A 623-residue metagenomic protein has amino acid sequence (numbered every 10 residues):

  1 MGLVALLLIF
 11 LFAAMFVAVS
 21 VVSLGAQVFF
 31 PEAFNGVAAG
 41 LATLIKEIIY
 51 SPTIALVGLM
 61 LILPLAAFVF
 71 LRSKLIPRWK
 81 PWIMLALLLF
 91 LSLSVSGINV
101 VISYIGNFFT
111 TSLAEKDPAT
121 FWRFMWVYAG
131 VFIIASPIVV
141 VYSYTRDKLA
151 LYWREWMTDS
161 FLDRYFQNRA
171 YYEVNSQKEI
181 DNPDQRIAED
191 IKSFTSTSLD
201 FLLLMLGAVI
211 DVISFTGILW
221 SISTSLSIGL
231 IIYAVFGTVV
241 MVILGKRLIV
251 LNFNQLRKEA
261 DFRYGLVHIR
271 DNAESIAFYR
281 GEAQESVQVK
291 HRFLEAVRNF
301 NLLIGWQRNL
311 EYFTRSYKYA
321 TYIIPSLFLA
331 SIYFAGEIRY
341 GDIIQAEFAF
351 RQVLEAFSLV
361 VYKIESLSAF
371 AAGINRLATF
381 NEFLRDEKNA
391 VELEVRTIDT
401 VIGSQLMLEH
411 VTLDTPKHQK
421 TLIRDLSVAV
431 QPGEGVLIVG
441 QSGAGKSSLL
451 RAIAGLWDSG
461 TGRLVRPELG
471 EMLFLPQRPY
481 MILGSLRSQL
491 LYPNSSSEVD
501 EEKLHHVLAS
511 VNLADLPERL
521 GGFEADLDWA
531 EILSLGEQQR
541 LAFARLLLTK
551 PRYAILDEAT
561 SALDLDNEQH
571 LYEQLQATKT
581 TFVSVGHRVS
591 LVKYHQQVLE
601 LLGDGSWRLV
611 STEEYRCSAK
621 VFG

Functional and structural regions predicted by a protein language model:
M1-F10, E47-F68, L75-I98, E115-E155 (+4 more regions): Transmembrane-helix motif of ABC transporter permease domains
A38, A42, E179-I180, N381-L437 (+3 more regions): Primarily ABC-family ATPase nucleotide-binding module
F90, I134, I138-V139, L203-G245 (+2 more regions): A hydrophobic transmembrane-helix motif
N168-V212, D271: Juxtamembrane loop-to-helix connectors within ABC transporter transmembrane domains
L251-I304: Loop segments that connect adjacent transmembrane helices in multi-pass transporters
K258-F262, A277-G281, V287, I324-P325 (+1 more regions): Cytosolic ends of transmembrane helices, especially the final helix of ABC transmembrane type-1 domains
E471, R487-D528, Y572-E573: ABC ATPase nucleotide-binding domain helical subdomain, centered on the C-loop/LSGGQ "ABC signature"
Q489, F523-G623: ABC-family ATPase nucleotide-binding domain "signature/switch" substructure
